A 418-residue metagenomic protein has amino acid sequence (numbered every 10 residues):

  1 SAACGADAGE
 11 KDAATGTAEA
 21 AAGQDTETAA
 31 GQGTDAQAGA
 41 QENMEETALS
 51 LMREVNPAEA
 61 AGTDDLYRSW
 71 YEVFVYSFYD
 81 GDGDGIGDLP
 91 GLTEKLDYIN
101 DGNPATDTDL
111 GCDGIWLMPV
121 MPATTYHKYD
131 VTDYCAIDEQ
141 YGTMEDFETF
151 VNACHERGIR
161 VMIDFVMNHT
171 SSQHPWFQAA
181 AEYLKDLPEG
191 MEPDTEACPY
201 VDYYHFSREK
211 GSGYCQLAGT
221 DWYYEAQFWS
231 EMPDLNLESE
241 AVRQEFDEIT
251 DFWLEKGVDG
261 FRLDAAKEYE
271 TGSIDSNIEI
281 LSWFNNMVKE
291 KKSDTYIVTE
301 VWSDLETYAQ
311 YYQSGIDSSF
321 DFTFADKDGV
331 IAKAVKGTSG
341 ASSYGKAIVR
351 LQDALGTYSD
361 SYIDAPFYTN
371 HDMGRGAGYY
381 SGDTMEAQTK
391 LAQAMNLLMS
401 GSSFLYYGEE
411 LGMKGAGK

Functional and structural regions predicted by a protein language model:
A3-A13: Bacterial lipoprotein signal-peptidase II cleavage site
C4, G39-Q244, E255, R262 (+3 more regions): Acidic/aromatic-lined carbohydrate-recognition and catalytic surfaces of CAZymes acting on diverse glycans
A13-A14, G417: N-terminal low-complexity, intrinsically disordered patches enriched in charged
A14-T47: Ser/Thr/Gly/Pro-rich low-complexity, disordered linker/stalk segments of secreted and cell-surface proteins
S172-Q173, Q178-A179, Y183-E209, N285-K418: Conserved alpha/beta catalytic core and glycan-binding cleft of carbohydrate-active enzymes
